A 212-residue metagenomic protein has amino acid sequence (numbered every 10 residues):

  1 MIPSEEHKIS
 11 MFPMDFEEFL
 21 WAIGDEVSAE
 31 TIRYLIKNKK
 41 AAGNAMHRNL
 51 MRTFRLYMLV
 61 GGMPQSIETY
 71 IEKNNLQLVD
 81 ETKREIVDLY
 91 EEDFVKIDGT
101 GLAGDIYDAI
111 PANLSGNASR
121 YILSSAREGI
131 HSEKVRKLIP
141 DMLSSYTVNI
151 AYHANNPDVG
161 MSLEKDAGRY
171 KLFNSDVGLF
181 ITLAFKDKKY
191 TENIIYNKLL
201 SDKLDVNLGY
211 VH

Functional and structural regions predicted by a protein language model:
M1-S115: Interdomain motor-coupling "hinge/lid" segment immediately C-terminal to the ATP-binding subdomain of NTP-driven enzymes
I67-H212: Accessory nucleic acid-recognition modules appended to NTPase machines
